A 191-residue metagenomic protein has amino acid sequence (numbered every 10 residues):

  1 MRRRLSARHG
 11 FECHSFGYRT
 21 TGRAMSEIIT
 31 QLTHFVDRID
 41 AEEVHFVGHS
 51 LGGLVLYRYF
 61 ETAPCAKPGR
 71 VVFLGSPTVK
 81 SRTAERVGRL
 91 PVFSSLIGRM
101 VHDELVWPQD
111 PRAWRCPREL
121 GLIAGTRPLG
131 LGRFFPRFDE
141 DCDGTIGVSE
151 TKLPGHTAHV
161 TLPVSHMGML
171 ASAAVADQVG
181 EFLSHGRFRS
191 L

Functional and structural regions predicted by a protein language model:
M1: The serine-hydrolase catalytic nucleophile loop
L5-S6, E12-F16, R23-E119, F138: Serine-dependent carboxylesterase/thioesterase catalytic core of lipase-like alpha/beta-hydrolase/SGNH enzymes
S6-A7, L153: Anion (oxyanion) recognition and catalysis
Y18-R23, P163-M167: Histidine-bearing beta->alpha loop at or near hydrolase active sites
P117-L191: C-terminal catalytic-base region of ester-bond hydrolases, centering on the histidine of the charge-relay
